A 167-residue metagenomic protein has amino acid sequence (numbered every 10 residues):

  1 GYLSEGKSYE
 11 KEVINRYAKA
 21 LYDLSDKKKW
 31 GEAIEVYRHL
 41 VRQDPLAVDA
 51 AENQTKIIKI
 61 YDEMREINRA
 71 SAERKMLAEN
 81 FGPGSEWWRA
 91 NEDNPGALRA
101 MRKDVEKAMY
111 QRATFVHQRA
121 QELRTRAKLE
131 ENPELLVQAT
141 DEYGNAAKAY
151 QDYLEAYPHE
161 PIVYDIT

Functional and structural regions predicted by a protein language model:
G1-T167: Acidic, polar-rich low-complexity tracts and alpha-helical solenoid repeat scaffolds
